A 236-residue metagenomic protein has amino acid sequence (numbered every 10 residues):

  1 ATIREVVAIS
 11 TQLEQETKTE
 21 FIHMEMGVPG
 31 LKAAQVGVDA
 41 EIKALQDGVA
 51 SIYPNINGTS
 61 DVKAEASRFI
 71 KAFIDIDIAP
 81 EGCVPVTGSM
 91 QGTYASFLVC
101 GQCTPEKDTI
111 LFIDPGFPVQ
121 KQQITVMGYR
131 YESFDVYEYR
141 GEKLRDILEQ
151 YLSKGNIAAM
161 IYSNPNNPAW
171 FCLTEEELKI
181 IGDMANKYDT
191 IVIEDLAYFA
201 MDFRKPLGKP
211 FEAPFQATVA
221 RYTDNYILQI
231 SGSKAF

Functional and structural regions predicted by a protein language model:
A1-P54, A72: N-terminal "arm"/small-domain region of PLP-dependent enzymes with the aminotransferase-like
T2, A33, A169-L173, F236: Secondary-structure boundary/capping motif
M24-E25, I113, G232: A secondary-structure boundary/capping signal
P29, V136, G232: Hydrophobic pocket-lining residues within nucleotide cofactor-binding pockets
Q46, A50-Y188, F199-T223, I227: Conserved core of the PLP fold type I
D195-L196: Walker B catalytic acidic pair
N225-F236: PLP-dependent aminotransferase class I/II
